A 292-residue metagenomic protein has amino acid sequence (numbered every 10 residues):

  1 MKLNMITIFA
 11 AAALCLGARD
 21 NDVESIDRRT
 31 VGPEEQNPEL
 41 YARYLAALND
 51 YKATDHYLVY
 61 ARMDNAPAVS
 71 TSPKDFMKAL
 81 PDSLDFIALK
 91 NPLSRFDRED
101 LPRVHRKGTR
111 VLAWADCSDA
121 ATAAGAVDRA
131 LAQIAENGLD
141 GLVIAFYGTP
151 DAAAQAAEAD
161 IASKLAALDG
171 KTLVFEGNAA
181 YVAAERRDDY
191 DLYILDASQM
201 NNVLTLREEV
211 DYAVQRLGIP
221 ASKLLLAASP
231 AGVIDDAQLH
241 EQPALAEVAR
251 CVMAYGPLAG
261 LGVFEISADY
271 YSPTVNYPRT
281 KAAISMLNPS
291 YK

Functional and structural regions predicted by a protein language model:
M1-D55: Bacterial Sec-dependent N-terminal signal peptides
Y44, D55-A115, R279, A283: N-terminal carbohydrate-binding/catalytic regions of secreted carbohydrate-active enzymes
N49-A53, E99-L112, E158-D169, V214-I219 (+2 more regions): Surface-exposed amphipathic alpha-helices with a cationic face
M63-P81, T122-A135, A179-E185, L239-A254: Short, acidic/polar
I87, I144, L226, L261: Conserved, mostly hydrophobic/aromatic
N91-D160: Substrate-binding cleft of extracellular glycoside hydrolase catalytic domains
A145-P243, I266: Substrate-binding surface in catalytic domains of secreted glycosidases
A227-K292: Substrate-binding cleft of secreted/luminal carbohydrate-active enzymes
